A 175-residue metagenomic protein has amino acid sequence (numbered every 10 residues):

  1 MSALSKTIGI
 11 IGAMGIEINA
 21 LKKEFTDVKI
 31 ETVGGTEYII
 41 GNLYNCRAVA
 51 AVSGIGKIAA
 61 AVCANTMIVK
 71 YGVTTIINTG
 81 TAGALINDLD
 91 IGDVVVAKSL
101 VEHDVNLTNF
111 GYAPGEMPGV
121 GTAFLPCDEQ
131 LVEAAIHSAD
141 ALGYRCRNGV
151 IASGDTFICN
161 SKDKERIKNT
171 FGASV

Functional and structural regions predicted by a protein language model:
S2-E129, E133: Metabolite-binding pocket within alpha/beta catalytic cores that recognizes anionic/polar moieties
F110-S174: Active-site rim beta-loop-alpha module in soluble metabolic enzymes
